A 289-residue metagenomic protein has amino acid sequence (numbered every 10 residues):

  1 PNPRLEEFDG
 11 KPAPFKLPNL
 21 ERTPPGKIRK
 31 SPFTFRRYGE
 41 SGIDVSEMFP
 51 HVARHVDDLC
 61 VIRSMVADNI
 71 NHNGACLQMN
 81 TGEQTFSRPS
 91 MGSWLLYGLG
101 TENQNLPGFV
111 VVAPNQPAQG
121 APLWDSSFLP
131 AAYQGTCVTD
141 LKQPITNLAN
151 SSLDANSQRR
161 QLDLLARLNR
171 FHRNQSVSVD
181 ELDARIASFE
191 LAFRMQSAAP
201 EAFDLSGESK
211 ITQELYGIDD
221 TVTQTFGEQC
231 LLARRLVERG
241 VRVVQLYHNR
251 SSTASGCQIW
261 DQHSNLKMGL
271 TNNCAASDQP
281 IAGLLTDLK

Functional and structural regions predicted by a protein language model:
P1-K289: Ligand-binding pockets and gating/stacking loops
